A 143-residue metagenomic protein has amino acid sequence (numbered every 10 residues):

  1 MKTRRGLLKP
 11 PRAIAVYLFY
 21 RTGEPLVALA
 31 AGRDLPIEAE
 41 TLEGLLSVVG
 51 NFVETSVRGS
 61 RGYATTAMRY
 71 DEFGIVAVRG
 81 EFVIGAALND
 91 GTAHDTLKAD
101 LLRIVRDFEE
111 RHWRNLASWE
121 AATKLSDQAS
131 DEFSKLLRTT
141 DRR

Functional and structural regions predicted by a protein language model:
M1-R143: Acidic, low-complexity cytosolic segments
